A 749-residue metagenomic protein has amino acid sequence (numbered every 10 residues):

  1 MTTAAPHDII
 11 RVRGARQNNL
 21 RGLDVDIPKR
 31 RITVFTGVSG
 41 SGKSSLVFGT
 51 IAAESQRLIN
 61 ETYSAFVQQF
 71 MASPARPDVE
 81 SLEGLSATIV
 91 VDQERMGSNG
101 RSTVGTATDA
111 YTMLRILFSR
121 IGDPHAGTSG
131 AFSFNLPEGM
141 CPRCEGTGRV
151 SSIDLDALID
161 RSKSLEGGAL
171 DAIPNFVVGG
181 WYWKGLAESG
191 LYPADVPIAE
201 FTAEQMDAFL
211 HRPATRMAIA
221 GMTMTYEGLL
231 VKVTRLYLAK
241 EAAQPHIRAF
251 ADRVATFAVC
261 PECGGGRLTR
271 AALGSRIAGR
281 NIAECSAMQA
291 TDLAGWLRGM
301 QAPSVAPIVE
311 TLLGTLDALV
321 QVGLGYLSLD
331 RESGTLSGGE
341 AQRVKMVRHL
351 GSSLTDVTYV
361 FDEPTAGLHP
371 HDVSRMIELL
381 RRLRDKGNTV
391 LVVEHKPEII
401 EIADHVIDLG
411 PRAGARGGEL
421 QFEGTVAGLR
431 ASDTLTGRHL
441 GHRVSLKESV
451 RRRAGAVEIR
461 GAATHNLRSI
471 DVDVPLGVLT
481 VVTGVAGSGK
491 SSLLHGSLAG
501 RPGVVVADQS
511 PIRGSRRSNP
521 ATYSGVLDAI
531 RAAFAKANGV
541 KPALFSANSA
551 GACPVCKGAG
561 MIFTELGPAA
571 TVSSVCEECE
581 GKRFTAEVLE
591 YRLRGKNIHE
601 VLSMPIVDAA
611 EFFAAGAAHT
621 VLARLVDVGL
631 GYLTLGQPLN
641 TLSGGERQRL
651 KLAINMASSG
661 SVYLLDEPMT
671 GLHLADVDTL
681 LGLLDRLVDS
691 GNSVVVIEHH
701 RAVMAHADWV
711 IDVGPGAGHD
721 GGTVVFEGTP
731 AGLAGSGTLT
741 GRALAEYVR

Functional and structural regions predicted by a protein language model:
M1-R749: Conserved phosphate-binding elements of NTP-dependent enzyme cores
